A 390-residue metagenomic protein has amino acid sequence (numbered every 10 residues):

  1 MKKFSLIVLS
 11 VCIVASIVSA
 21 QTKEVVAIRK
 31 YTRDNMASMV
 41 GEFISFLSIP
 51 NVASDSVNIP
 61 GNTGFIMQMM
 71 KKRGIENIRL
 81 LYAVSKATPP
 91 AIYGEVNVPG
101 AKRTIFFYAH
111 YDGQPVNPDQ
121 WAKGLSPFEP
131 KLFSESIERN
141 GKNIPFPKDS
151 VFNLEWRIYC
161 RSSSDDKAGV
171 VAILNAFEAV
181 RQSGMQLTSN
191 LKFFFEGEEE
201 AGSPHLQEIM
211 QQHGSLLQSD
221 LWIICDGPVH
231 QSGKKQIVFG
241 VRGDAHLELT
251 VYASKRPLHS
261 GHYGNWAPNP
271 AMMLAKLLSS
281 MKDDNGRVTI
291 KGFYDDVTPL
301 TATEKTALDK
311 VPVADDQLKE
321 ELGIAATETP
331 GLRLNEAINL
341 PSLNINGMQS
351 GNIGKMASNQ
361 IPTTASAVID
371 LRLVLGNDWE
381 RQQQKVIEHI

Functional and structural regions predicted by a protein language model:
M1-E24: Bacterial Sec-dependent N-terminal signal peptides
Q21-R161, V170, Q182-L187, I369: Acidic/His- and Gly-rich active-site-bordering loop/insert found across diverse amide/peptide-bond hydrolases
A53, S164, K255, Y263 (+1 more regions): A generic structural motif
D149-G240: Acidic/histidine-rich catalytic neighborhood of metal-dependent amide-processing enzymes
H230, F239, S260-M348, N377-I390: Acidic-enriched catalytic cores of C-N bond-cleaving enzymes acting on peptides and small amides
K235-V238, G354-N359: Short beta-strand/turn micro-motifs at beta-sheet edges
V238-Y252: Flexible glycine/proline-rich, aromatic-decorated loop/lid segments
M356-I390: C-terminal substrate/ligand-recognition segments
